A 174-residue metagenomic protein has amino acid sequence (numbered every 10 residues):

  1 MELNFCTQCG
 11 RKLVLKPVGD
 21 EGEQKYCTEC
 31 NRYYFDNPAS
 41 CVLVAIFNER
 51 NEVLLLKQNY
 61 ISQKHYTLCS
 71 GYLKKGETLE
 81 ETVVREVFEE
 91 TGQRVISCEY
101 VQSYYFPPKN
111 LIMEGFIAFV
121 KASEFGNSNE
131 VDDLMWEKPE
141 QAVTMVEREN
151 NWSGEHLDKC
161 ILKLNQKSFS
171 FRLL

Functional and structural regions predicted by a protein language model:
M1, G22, A39, N48 (+2 more regions): A generic fold-level signal
E2-V44: Acidic, metal-coordinating catalytic segment for phosphate/diphosphate chemistry, firing primarily on the Nudix
G22, N37-C41, Q63, L68 (+1 more regions): Short connector loops at helix/strand junctions that flank enzyme active sites, especially segments positioning acidic
S40-V42, N51, E114, D132: Change "...and in nucleic-acid phosphodiester-cleaving endonucleases..." to "...and in nucleic-acid processing enzymes
I46-N48, K57, V120, K138: Residue-level signal for short segments within beta-strands and strand-turn junctions of well-structured beta-sheet
N48-E89: Conserved Nudix-box catalytic region and its N-terminal flanking loop in Nudix hydrolases and closely related
L73-C98, Q102-H156: Unchanged
E155-L174: Charged phosphate-binding loop/patch that engages nucleotide di/tri-phosphates or the phosphate backbone of nucleic
